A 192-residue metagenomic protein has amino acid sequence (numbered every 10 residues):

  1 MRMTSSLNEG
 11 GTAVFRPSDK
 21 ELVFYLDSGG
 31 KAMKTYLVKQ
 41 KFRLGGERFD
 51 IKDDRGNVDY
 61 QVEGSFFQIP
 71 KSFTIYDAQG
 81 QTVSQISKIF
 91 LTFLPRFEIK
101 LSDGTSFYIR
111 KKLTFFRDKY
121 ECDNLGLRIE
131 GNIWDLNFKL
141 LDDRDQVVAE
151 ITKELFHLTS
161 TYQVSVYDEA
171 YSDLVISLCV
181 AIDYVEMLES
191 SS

Functional and structural regions predicted by a protein language model:
T4-N8, F15-L22: Intrinsically disordered, low-complexity segments enriched in serine/proline and basic residues
F15, L22-S192: Intrinsically disordered, low-complexity proline/glycine-rich segments
